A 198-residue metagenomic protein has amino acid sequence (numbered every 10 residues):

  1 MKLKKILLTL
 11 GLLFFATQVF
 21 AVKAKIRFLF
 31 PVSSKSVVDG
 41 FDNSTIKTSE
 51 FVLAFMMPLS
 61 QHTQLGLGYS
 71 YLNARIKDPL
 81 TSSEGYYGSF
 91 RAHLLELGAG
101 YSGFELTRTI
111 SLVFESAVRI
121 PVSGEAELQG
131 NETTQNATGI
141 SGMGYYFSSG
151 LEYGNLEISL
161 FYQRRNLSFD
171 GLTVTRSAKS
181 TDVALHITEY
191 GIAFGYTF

Functional and structural regions predicted by a protein language model:
M1-K23: Cleavable N-terminal export/targeting peptides
F20-L65, S70-K77, E189, G195-T197: Short glycine/proline- and aromatic-enriched beta-strand/turn motifs that initiate or cap beta-hairpins
A24, G85, L94-S102, S111-S123: Detector for outer-membrane/organellar transmembrane beta-barrel domains, recognizing the amphipathic beta-strand
A24-I26, Q61-L67, L106-I110, N155-L160: Repeated loop/turn-to-beta-strand initiation elements of outer-membrane beta-barrel proteins
F28-S34, Y69-R75, Y101-G103, V118-G124 (+3 more regions): Transmembrane beta-strands of outer-membrane beta-barrel pores
V32-T45, S70-A92, V122-S141, S168-L185: Flexible, solvent-exposed loop segments that connect beta-strands
F51-L59, Y69, L97-Y101, S116-V118 (+3 more regions): Residues on the lipid-exposed face of transmembrane beta-strands in outer-membrane beta-barrel proteins
D78, G144-F198: Predominantly the C-terminal beta-signal and adjacent terminal strand-loop region of outer-membrane beta-barrel
